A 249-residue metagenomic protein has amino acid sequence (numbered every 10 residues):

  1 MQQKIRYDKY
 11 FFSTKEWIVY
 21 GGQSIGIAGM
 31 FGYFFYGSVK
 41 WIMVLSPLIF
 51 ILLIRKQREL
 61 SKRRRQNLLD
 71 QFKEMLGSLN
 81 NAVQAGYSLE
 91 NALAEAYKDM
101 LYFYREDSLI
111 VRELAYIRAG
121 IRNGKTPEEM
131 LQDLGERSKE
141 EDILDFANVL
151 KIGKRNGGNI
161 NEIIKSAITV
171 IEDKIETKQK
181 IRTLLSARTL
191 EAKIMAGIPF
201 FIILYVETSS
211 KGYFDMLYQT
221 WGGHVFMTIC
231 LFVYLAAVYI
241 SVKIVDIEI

Functional and structural regions predicted by a protein language model:
M1-G77, L109, I175-T183, A187-I249: Hydrophobic alpha-helical signal-anchor/transmembrane segments
G37, A85, E106, G120-N123 (+6 more regions): Membrane-interface junctions
M43-E136, E141-G153, N159-N161: Juxtamembrane/interface alpha-helical elements of multi-pass membrane proteins
V83, I121-R122, K154, I171 (+2 more regions): Hydrophobic residues in alpha-helical segments
G86, G124, G157-G158, G223 (+2 more regions): Glycine-centered flexibility sites
L93-A94, K165, L185, V245: Short, surface-exposed helix/turn micro-motifs that flank interaction/cofactor sites
K139-I143, A147-A196: Membrane-associated alpha-helical segments
